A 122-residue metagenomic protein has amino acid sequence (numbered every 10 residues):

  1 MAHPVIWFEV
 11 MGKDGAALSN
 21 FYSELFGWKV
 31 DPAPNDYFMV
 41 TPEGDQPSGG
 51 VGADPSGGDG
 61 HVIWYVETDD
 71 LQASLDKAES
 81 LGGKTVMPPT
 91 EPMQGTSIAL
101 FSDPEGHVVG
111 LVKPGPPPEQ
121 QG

Functional and structural regions predicted by a protein language model:
M1-S19, D45-Q46, H61-W64, K113-G122: N-terminal beta-strand motif that seeds the catalytic metal site of vicinal oxygen chelate
P4, P34, G95: Exposed loop/turn and edge beta-strand positions of beta-sandwich/beta-sheet ligand-binding modules
V5-G12, P55-E79, S97-S102: Vicinal oxygen chelate
W7, M39, G50, P88 (+1 more regions): Conserved beta-strand positions that form and line the central face of beta-propeller blades
V10, L75-D76, L81-G122: Vicinal oxygen chelate
Y22: Catalytic core of tubulin tyrosine ligase-like
L25-V30, G82-K84: Conserved acetyl-CoA-binding loop of GNAT-fold acetyltransferases
G27-H61, V108-K113: Conserved short beta-strand elements that form part of the metal-binding/catalytic scaffold of enzyme active sites
